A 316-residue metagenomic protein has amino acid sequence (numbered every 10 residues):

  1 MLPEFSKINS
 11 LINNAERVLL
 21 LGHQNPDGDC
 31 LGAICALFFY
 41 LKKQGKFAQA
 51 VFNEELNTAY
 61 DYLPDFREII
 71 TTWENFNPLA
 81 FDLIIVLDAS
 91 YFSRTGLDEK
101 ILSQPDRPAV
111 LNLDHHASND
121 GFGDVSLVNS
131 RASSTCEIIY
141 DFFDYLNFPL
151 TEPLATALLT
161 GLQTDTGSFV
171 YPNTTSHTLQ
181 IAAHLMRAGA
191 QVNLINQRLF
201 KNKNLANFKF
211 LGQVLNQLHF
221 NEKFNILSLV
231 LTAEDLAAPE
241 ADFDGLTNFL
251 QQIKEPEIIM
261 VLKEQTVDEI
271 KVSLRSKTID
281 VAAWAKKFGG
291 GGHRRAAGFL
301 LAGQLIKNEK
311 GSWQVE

Functional and structural regions predicted by a protein language model:
M1-P3, P64-T71, F92-R94, E255-P256: Short gly/ser/thr-rich secondary-structure transition/capping motifs
L2-Q24, G32-D61, F76-L83, T164-K287 (+1 more regions): Hydrophobic helix-and-loop "lid/oligomerization" segment in the mid-to-C-terminal part of catalytic domains
G28-I34, F92-G96: Short glycine/serine/threonine-rich phosphate/pyrophosphate-binding segments that cradle anionic phosphate groups
L37-F38, I101-Q104, V128-N129, Q180: Glycine-rich, phosphate-binding/catalytic loops in enzymes
P64-F66, D106, F122-G123, F288: Short, structured coil segments at secondary-structure junctions
F66-I69, V128-R131, K277-T278: Short, hinge-like loop/turn segments at secondary-structure boundaries
T71-V125: Active-site cofactor/cluster-binding pocket
L113-I181: Short alpha-helices
